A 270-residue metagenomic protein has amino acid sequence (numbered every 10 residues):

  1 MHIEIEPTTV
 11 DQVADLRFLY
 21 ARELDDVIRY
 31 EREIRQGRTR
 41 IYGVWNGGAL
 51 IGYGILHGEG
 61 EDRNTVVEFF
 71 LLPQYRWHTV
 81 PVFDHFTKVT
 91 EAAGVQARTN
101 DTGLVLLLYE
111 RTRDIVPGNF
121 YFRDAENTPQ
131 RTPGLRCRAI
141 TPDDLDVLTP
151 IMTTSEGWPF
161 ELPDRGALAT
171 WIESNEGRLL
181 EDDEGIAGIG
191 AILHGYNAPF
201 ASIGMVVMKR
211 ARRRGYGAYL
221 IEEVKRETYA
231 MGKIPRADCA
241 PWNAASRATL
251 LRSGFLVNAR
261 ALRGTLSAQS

Functional and structural regions predicted by a protein language model:
M1-V27, N127-E161: Short amphipathic alpha-helix that is part of the acyltransferase structural core
A21-I41, G157-L179: Active-site rim helix/loop that mediates acceptor-substrate recognition in acyltransferases
I28-T90, A187-S202, V206-K209: Conserved donor-binding loop and adjoining core beta-sheet/short helix segment in diverse acyl/aminoacyl transferases
G58-R63, F70-L135, G264-L266: Acyl-donor-binding surface of acyltransferase catalytic domains
Y75-K88, R213-T228, R247-R252: Conserved acetyl-CoA-binding loop-helix of GNAT-fold acetyltransferases
T90-D101, T228-A240: Conserved GNAT acetyl-CoA-binding A-motif
L107-Y109, L250, F255: Conserved active-site tyrosine of GNAT-family acetyltransferases
E176-I234: Glycine/small-residue-rich hydrophobic helix-like segments
